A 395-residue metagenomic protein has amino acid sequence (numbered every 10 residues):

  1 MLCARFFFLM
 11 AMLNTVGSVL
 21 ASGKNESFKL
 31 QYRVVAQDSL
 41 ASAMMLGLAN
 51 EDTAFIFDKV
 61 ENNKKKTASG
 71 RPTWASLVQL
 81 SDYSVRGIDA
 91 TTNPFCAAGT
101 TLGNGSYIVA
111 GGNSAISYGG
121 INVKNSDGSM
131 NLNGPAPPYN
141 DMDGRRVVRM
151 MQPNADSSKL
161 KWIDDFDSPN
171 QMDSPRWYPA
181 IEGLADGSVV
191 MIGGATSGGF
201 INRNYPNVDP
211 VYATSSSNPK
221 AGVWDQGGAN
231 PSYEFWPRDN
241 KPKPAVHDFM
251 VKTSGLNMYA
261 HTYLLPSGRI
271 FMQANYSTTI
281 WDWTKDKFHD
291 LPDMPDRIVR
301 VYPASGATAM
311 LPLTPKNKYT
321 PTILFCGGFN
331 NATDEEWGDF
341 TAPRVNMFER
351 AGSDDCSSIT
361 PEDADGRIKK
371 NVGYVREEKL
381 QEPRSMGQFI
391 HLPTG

Functional and structural regions predicted by a protein language model:
M1-A11: Classical eukaryotic N-terminal signal peptides for Sec-dependent ER targeting/secretion, especially the positively
N14-G395: Kelch-like beta-propeller repeat domains
